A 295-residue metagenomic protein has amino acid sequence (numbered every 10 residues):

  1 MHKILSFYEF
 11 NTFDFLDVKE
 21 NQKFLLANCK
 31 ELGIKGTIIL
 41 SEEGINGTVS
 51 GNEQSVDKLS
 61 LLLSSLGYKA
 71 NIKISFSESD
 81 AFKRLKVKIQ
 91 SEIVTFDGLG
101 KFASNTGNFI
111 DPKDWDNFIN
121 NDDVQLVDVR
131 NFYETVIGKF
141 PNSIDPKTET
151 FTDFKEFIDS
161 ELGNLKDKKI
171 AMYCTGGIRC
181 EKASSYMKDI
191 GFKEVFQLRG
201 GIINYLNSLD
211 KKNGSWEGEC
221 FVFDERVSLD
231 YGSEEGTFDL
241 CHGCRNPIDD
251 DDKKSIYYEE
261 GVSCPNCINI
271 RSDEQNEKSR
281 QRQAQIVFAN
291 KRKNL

Functional and structural regions predicted by a protein language model:
M1-N105, N131-K169, I178-L295: Rhodanese-like catalytic fold shared by cysteine-dependent sulfurtransferases and DSP/PTP-type phosphatases
T106-D111, F118-I119: A conserved helix-loop-strand patch within extracytoplasmic ligand-binding domains of the periplasmic binding
D122: Glycine-rich active-site/cofactor-binding loop and its immediate structural neighborhood
L126-D128: Structural scaffold elements adjacent to functional motifs in cytosolic proteins
T175: Substrate-contacting helices/loops that form the catalytic groove of nucleic-acid and nucleotide-polymer processing
